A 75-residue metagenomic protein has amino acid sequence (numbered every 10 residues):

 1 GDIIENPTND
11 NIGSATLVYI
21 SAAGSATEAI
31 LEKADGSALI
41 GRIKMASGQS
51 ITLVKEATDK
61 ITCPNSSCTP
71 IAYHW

Functional and structural regions predicted by a protein language model:
G1-W75: Surface-exposed, low-hydrophobicity beta-strand/loop segments enriched in small/polar/acidic residues
